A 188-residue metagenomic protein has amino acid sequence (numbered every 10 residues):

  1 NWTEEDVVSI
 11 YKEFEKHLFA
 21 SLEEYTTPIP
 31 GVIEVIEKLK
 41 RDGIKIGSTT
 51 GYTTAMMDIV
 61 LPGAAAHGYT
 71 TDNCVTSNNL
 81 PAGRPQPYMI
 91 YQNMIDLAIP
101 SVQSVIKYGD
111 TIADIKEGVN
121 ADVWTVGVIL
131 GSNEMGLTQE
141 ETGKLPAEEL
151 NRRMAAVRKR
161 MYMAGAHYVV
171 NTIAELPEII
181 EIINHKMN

Functional and structural regions predicted by a protein language model:
N1-E34, D42: Metal-dependent phosphoesterase signature
L22-T27, G51, P146-E148: Short, flexible loop segments at the rims of nucleotide/cofactor-binding pockets, characterized by
I33, E37-R41, T53-N188: Asp-based, Mg2+/Mn2+-dependent phosphohydrolase catalytic module
